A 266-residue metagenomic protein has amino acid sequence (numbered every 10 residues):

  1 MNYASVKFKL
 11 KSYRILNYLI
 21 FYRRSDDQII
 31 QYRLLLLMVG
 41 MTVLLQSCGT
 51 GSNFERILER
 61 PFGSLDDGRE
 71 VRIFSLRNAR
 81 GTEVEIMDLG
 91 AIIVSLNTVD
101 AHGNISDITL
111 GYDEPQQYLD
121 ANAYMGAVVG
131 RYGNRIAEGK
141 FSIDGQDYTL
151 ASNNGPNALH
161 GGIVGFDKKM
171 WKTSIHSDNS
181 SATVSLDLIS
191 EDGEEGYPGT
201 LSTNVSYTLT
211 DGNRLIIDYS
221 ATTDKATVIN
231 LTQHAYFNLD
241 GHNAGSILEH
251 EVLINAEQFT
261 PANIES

Functional and structural regions predicted by a protein language model:
F8-L10: Cationic, low-complexity basic patches in intrinsically disordered or flexible, solvent-exposed regions
Y13-Y18, Y22-L35: Bacterial N-terminal signal peptides that target proteins for export
R24-D27, T42, N230: A composition/secondary-structure signal for short, hydrophobic, low-basic-content segments with alpha-helix propensity
L36-Q46: Bacterial N-terminal signal peptides
G49-T82, D88-S266: An exposed, glycine/acidic-rich loop-and-rim segment of catalytic or binding clefts
